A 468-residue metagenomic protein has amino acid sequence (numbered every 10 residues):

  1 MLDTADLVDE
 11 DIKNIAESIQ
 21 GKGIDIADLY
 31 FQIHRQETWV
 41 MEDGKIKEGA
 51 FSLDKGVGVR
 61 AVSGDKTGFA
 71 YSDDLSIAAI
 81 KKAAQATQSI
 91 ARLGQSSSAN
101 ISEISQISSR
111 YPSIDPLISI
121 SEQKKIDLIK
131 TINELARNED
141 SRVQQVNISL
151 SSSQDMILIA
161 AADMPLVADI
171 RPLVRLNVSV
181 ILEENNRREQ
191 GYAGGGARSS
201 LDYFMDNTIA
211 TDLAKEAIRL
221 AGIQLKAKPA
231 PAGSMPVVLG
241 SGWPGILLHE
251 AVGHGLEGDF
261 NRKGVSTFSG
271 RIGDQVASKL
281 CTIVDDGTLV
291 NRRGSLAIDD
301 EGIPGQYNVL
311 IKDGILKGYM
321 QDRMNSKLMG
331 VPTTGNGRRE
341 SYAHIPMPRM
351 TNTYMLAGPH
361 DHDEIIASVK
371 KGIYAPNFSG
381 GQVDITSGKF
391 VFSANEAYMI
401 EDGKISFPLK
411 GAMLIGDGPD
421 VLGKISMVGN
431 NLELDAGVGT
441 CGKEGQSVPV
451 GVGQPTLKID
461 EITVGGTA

Functional and structural regions predicted by a protein language model:
M1-A468: N-terminal small-residue-enriched
